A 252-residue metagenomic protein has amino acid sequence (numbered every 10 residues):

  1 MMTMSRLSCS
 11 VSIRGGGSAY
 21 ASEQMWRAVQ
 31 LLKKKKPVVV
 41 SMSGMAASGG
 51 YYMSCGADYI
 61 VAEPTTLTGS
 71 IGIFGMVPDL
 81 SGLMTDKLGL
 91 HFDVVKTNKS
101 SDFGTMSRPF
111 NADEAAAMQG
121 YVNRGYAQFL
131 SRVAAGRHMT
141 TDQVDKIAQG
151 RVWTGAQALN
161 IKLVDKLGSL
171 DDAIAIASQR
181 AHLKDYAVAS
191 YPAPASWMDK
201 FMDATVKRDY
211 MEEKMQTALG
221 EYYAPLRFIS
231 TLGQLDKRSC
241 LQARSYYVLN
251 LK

Functional and structural regions predicted by a protein language model:
M1-L83: Cleft-lining beta-strand/loop regions that shape enzyme active-site pockets
M4-L7, K35, A47-S48, T68 (+5 more regions): Extracytoplasmic
C9, S81-I161, D165-I174, S178-A181 (+1 more regions): Charged, glycine-interspersed solvent-exposed loop segments at helix/strand-loop junctions that cap or gate access
S12-G16, G44-A46, D165, L170-D171 (+1 more regions): A mature extracytoplasmic/lumenal domain signature
A19-Q24, Q157-N160, K200-T205: Short glycine/threonine-rich loop-to-helix capping motif typified by GTGT followed within a few residues by an Asp-Pro
S41, V95-T97, A189-A193: Conserved beta-strand termini and adjacent loop/short-helix elements that scaffold enzyme active sites in alpha/beta
Y121, A193-K252: Intrinsic disorder and flexible/low-complexity segments
D172-A204: C-terminal intrinsically disordered, low-complexity extensions immediately downstream of enzyme catalytic cores
